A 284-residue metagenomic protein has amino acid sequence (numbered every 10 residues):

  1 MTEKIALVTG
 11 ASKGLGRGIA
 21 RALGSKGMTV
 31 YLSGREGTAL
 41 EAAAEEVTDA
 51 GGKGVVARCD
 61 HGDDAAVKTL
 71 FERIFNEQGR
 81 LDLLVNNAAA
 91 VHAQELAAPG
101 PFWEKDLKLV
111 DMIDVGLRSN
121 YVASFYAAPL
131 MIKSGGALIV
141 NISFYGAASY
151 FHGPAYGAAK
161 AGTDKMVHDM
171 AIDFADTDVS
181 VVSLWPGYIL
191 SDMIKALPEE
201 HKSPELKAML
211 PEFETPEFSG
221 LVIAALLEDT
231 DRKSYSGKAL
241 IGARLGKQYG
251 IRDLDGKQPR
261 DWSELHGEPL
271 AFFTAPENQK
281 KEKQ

Functional and structural regions predicted by a protein language model:
K4, G52-K53, R80-L81, M131-F144 (+2 more regions): Active-site loop of short-chain dehydrogenase/reductase
S12-G14, E36: Conserved glycine-rich cofactor-binding loop
K26-A42: Conserved glycine-rich Rossmann-like NAD(P)H-binding loop of the short-chain dehydrogenase/reductase
D49-D64: Rossmann-fold cofactor-recognition segment
Q94, W103-L107, L138-D176, G187-I189: Catalytic loop of short-chain dehydrogenase/reductase
S124-F125, H168: A short, exposed helix-loop element centered on a Lys and neighboring polar residues
S183, P204-Q284: C-terminal helical subdomain
